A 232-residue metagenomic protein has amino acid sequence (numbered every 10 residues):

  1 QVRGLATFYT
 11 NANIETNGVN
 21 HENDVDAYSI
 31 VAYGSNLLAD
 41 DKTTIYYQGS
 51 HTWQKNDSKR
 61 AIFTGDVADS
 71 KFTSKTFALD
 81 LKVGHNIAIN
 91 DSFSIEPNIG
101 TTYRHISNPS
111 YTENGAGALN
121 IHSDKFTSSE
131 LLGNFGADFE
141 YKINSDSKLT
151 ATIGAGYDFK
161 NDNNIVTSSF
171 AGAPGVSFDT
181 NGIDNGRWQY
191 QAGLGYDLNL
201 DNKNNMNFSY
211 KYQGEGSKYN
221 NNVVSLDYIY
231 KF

Functional and structural regions predicted by a protein language model:
Q1-G4, A39-I45, F93-I95, D146-K148 (+1 more regions): Repeated loop/turn-to-beta-strand initiation elements of outer-membrane beta-barrel proteins
Q1-I87, K211-K218: Outer membrane beta-barrel translocator domains of Type V secretion systems
G4-F8, Y46-T52, N98-R104, T152-G156 (+3 more regions): Transmembrane beta-strands of outer-membrane beta-barrel proteins
N17-N23, K55-T73, S107-S129, F159-R187: Solvent-exposed, glycine/polar-rich loop segments of beta-barrel outer-membrane systems
V31, S35-N36, S123-F232: Outer membrane beta-barrel transmembrane domains
L38-A39, Y47, K75-I95, T112-G115 (+3 more regions): Alpha-helical scaffolds that organize eukaryotic protein assemblies
I87, T101-S107, I143: Short, well-ordered alpha-helical segments in soluble proteins
